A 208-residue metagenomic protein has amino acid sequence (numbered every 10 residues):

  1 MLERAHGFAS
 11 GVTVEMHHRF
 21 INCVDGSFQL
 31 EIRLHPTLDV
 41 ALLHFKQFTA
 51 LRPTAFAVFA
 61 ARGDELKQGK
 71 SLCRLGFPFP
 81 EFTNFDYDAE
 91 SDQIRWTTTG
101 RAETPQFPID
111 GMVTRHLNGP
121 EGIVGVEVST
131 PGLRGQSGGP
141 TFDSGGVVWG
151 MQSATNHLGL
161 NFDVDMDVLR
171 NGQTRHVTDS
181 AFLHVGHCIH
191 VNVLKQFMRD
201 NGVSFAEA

Functional and structural regions predicted by a protein language model:
M1-R52, V58-D64: Conserved catalytic-core segment of clan PA serine endopeptidases
E3, L43, G69-R74, V113 (+4 more regions): Terminal peptide-recognition signature
A9-I32, G100-E121, H176-D200: A short, hydrophobic secondary-structure junction motif
I32, T54-A55, T130, P140 (+1 more regions): Short histidine-centered beta-strand/loop micro-motifs that create catalytic or ligand/metal-coordination sites
R33-P36, T49, T114-L117, G145 (+1 more regions): A generic structural motif
D39, I109, V147: Residues that flank catalytic or metal-binding motifs in active/ligand-binding sites
A57-V126, G132-Q136, Q152-D167: Flexible, gly/ser-rich surface segments that form the specificity/activation loops bordering the active-site cleft
D143, V147-A208: C-terminal subregion of chymotrypsin/trypsin-like serine protease catalytic domains
